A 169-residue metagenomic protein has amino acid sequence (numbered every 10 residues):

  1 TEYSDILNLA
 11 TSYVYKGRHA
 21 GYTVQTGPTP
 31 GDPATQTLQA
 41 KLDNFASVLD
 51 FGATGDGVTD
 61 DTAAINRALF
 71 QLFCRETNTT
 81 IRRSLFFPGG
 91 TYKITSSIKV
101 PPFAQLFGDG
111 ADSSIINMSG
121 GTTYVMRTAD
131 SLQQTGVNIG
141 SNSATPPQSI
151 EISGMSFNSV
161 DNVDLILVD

Functional and structural regions predicted by a protein language model:
E2-L9, T37-A40, G108, I115-N117: Beta-strand-rich, repetitive solenoid scaffolds
S4-T11, G120-T122, D161-V163: Trimeric beta-solenoid/beta-helix "fiber body" segments of extracellular/virion adhesins and depolymerases
T11-A64: Right-handed parallel beta-helix/beta-solenoid
L42-F45, P101, L106, I152: Interface-prone segments of viral and bacterial extracellular assemblies
V48-F86: Acidic Gly/Asp/Thr-rich repetitive segments characteristic of extracellular carbohydrate-active and adhesion proteins
D56-A63, T91-K93, T122-T123: Surface-exposed ligand/attachment interfaces on beta-rich extracellular proteins
E76-Q105, D109-G121, S156-N162: N-terminal extracellular ligand-recognition/capping segment immediately after the signal peptide
F107, M126-D169: Parallel beta-helix/beta-solenoid
